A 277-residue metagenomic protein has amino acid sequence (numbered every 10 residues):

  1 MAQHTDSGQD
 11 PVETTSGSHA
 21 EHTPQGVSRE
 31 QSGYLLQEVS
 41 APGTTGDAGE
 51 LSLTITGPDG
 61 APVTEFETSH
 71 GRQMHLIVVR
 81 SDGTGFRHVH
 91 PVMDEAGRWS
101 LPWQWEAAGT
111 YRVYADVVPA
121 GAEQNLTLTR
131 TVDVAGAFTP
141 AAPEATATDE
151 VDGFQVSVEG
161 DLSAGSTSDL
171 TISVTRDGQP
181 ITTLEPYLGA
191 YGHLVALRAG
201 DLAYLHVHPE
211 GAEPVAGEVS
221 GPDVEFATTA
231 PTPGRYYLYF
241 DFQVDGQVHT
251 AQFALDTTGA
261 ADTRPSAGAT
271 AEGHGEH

Functional and structural regions predicted by a protein language model:
M1-H277: Intrinsically disordered, low-complexity terminal tails/loops enriched in metal-binding residues
